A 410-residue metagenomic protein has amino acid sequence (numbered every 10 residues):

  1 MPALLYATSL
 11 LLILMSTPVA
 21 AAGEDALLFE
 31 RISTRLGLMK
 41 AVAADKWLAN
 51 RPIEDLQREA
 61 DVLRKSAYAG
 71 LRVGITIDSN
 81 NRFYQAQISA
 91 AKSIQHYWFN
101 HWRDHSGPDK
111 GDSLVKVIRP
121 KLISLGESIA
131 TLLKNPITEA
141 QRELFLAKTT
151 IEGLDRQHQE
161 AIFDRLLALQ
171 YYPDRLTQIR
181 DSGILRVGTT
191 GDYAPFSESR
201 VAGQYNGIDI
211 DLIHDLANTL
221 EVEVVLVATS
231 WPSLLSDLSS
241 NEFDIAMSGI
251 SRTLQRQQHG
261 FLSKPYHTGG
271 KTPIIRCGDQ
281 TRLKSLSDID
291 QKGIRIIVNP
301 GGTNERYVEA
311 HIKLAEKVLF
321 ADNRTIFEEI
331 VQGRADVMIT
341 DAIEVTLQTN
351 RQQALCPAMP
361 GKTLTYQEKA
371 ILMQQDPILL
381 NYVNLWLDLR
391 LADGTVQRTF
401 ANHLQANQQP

Functional and structural regions predicted by a protein language model:
I32, G191, H267-C277, A342-D388 (+1 more regions): Periplasmic-binding protein-like
F99, I137-L146, T150, G302-F320 (+2 more regions): Ligand-binding clefts/hinges and TM-proximal coupling segments of bilobed small-molecule sensing domains
N135-P173: Glycine-rich, aromatic-bearing surface loops/beta-hairpins
R175-G249, Q258, L319: Extracytoplasmic small-molecule ligand-binding "clamshell" domains of the periplasmic binding protein/Venus flytrap
S197-V201, I213-V222, S263, S285-K292 (+4 more regions): Ligand-binding cleft/hinge of the Venus flytrap
D211-T219, C277-Q280, S287, G293 (+2 more regions): Extended ligand-binding regions for polar small-molecule ligands
V222-L226, S230-P232, I250-L254, Q258-E305 (+1 more regions): A conserved helix-loop-strand patch within extracytoplasmic ligand-binding domains of the periplasmic binding
S233-S236, G249-Q258, A310, E328-T365: A ligand-binding cleft/hinge motif common to bilobed small-molecule-binding domains
